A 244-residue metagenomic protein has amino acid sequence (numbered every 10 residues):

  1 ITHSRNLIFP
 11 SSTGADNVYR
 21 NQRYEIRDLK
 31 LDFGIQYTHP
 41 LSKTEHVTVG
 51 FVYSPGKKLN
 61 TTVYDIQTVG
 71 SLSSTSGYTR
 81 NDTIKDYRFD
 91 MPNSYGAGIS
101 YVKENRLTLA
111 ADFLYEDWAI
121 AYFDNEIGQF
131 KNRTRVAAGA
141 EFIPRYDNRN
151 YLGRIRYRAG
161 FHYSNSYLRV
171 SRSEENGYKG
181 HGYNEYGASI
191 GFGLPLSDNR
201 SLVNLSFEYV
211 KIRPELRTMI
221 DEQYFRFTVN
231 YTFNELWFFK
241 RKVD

Functional and structural regions predicted by a protein language model:
I1-D244: Outer-membrane beta-barrel porins/channels
